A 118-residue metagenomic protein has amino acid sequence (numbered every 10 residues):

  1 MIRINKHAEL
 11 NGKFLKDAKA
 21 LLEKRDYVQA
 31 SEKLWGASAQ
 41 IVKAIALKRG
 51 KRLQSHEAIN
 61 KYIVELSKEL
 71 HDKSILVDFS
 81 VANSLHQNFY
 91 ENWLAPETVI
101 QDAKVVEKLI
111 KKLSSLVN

Functional and structural regions predicted by a protein language model:
M1-Y27: Charged alpha-helical initiation segments
R3, D26-Q29, E91-L94, T98: Non-transmembrane, amphipathic alpha-helical segments
H7, K33-L34, D78, D102: Amphipathic alpha-helix face/heptad-repeat signature
N11, A37, A44-I45, L113: Alpha-helical solenoid scaffolds that mediate protein-protein interactions, centered on TPR/SEL1-like repeats but also
K16, E23, W35, V42-K43 (+1 more regions): Charged, amphipathic alpha-helical interaction segments
L21, Q40, L47-K48: Residue position in alpha-helical solenoids
A30-S31, A37: Solenoid-repeat scaffolds in large eukaryotic assemblies
A46-N118: Long, charged low-complexity segments
